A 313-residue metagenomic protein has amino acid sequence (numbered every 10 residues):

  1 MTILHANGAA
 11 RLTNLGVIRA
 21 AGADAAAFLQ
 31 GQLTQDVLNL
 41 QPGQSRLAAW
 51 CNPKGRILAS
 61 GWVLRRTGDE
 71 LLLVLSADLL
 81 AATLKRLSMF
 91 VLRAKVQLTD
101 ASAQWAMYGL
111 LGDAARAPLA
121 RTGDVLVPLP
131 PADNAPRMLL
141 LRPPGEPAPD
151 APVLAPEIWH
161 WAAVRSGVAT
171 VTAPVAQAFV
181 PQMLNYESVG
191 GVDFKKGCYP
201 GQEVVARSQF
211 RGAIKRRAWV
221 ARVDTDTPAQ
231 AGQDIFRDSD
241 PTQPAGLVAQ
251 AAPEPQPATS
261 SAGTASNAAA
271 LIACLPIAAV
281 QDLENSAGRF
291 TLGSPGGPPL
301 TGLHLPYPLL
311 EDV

Functional and structural regions predicted by a protein language model:
M1-A59, R65-G68: Acidic, proline/glycine-enriched N-terminal capping motif
A6-R19, W62-S166: Acidic, low-complexity central loop/insert segments
D24-L29, L80-L84, A115-L119, P144-A151 (+2 more regions): Short, conserved charged micro-motifs
D36-V37, S88-V96, D150-I158, S239-Q243 (+1 more regions): A common structural junction motif
A49, K54, G112-T122, D226-Q243: Short amphipathic alpha-helix segments
P156, A162-G190: Short, conserved active-site entrance elements at the starts or edges of catalytic domains
L184-V189, A206-V313: Glycine-rich, small/acidic residue-mixed loop/short-helix segments
